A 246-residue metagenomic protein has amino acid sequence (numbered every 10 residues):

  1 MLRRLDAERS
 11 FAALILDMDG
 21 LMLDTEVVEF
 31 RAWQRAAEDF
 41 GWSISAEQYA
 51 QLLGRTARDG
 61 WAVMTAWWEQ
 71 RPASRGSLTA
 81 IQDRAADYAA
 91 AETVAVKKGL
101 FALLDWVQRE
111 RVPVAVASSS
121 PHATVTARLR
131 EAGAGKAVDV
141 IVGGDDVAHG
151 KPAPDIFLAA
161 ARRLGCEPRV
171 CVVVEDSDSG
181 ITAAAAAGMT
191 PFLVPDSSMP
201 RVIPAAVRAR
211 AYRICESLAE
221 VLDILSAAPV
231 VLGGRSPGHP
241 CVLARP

Functional and structural regions predicted by a protein language model:
M1-A12, D105-Q108, P121-P246: Asp-based, Mg2+/Mn2+-dependent phosphohydrolase catalytic module
L2-Q51: Active-site neighborhood of HAD-like aspartate-dependent phosphohydrolases
D17, L21, S118, D176: Conserved G/P- and acidic residue-centered "switch" motifs that form tight phosphate/ATP-binding loops in soluble
V28, L52-T56, I81, A95-G99 (+5 more regions): Short beta->alpha linker loops
A36-A37, T56-P72, R128, A161: Helix-loop "lid/cap" segments that line or gate small-molecule binding pockets
W42-I44, Q70, A134, G165-C166: Helix N-cap/coil-helix junction residues
S43, M64-D105, E110: Metal-dependent phosphoesterase signature
